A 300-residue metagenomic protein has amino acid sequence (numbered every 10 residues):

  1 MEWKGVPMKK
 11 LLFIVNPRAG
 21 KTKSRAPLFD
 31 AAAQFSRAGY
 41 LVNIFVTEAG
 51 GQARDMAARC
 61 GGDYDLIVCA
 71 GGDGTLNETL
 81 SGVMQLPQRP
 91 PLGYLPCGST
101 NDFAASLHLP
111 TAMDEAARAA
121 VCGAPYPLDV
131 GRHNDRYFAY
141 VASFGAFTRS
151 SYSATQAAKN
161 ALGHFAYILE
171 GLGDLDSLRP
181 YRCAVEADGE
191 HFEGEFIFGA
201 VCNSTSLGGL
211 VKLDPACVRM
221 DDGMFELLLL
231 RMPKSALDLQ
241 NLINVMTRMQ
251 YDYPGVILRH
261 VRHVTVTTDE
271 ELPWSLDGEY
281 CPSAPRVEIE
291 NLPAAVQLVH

Functional and structural regions predicted by a protein language model:
M1-A70: ATP/NTP phosphate-donor binding region
A38, T47, Q85-F198: Catalytic core of DAGKc-family lipid kinases
T75-P87: Short Gly/Thr/Asp-enriched flexible loops that form oxyanion-binding sites at enzyme active sites
A158-A166, S206-S235: Gly/Ser/Thr-rich active-site loops/lids in small-molecule metabolic enzymes that frequently grip phosphoryl groups
R179-Y181, E195-I197, D221-E226, H260-R262: A generic structural signal for short beta-strands and their flanking turns/coil linkers
E186-T205, L210-R219: Mixed-charge interfacial surface used for oligomerization/domain docking and macromolecular partner engagement
A187, R219, L229-H300: ATP/nucleoside-binding phosphotransfer catalytic cores, i.e., glycine-rich phosphate-binding loops
